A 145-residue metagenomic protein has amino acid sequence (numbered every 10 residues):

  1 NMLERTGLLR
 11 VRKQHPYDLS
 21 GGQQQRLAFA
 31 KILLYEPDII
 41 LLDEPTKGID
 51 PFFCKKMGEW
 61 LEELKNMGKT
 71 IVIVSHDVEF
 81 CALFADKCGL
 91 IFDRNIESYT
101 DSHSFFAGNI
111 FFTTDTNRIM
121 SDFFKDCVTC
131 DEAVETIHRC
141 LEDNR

Functional and structural regions predicted by a protein language model:
N1-V11: Conserved ABC ATPase "signature" region
H15-L19, Q23: Conserved ABC ATPase signature
F29: Hydrophobic anchor residue at the start of the ABC signature
I40-D43: Catalytic Walker B motif of ABC-type/P-loop ATPase nucleotide-binding domains
S75-H76: H-loop/switch region of ABC-family ATPase nucleotide-binding domains
N95-I119: Conserved beta-strand-loop-alpha-helix hinge in the C-terminal portion of ABC ATPase nucleotide-binding domains
F112-R145: ABC ATPase nucleotide-binding domains
